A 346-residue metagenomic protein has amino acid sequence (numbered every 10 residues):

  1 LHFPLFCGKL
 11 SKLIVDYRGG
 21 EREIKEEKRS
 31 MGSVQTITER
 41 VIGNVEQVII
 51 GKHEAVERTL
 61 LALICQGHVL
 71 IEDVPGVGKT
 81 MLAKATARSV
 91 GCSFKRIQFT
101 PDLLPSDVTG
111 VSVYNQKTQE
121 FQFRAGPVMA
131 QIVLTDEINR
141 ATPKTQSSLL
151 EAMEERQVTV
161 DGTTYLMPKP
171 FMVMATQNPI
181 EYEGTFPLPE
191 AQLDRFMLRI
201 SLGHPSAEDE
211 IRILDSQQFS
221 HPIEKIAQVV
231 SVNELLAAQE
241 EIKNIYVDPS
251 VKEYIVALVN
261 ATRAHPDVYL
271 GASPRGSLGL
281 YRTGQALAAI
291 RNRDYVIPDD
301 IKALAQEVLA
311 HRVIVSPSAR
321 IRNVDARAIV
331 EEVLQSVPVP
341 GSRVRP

Functional and structural regions predicted by a protein language model:
L5, K9-D16, E23: Short, positively charged and aromatic/hydrophobic N-terminal segments
I24-E27, M31-G32, A264-P346: C-terminal engagement/docking regions of AAA+ P-loop ATPases
S33-V69, V74: Pre-Walker A (pre-P-loop) alpha-helix and adjacent loop at the N terminus of AAA/AAA+ ATPase modules, a conserved
R58-L61, N115-L134: Conserved alpha-helical scaffold flanking the Walker A/P-loop in AAA+ ATPase domains
L63-T100: Walker A/P-loop
D73, D136-E137, S148: Walker B catalytic acidic pair
S93-P105, G162-L166: Short beta-strand-centered segment that lines the nucleotide-binding/catalytic pocket of NTP-utilizing
N115-E120, A141, M153-I245, Q285-I290: Canonical AAA+ ATPase core
